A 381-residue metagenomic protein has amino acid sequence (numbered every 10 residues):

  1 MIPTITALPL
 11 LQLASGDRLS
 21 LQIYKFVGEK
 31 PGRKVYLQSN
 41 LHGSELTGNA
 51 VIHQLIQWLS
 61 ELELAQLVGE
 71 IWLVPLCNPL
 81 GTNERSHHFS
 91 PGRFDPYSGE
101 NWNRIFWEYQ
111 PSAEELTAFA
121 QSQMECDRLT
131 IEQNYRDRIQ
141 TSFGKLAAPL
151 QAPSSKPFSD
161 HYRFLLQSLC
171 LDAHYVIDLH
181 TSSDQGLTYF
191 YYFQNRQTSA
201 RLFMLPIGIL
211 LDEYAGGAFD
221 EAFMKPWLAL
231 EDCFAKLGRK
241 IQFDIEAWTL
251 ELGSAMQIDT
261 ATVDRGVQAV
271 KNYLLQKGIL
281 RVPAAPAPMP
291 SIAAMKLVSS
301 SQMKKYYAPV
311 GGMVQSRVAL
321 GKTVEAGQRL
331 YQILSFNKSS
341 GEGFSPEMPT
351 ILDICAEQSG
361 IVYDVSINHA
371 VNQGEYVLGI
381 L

Functional and structural regions predicted by a protein language model:
M1-L381: Structured catalytic-domain cores with a bias toward divalent-metal coordination
